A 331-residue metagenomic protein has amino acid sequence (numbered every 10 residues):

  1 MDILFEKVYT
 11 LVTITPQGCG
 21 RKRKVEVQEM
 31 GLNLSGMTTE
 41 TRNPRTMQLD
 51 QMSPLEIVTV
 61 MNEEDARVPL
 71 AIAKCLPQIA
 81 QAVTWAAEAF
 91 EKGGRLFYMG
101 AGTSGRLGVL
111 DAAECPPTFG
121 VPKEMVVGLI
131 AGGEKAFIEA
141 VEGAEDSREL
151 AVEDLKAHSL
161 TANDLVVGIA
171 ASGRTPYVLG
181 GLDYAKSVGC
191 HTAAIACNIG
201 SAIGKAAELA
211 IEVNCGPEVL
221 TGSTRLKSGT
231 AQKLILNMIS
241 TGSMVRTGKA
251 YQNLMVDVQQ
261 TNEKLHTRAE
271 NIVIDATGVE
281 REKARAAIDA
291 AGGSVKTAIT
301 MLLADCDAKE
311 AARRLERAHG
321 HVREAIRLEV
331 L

Functional and structural regions predicted by a protein language model:
I3, K7-T13, Q17, N33: Short, positively charged and aromatic/hydrophobic N-terminal segments
V27-A71, C75: Cofactor-/ligand-binding subdomain signature composed of acidic, glycine-rich, tryptophan-containing flexible loops
V60-V68, G128-E139, Y251, G292: Gly-rich Lys/Arg/Thr-decorated short loops/hinges at beta-loop-alpha junctions or inter-strand turns that position
K74-A89: A short, well-structured juxtamembrane/interface segment
G94: Glycine-centered, small-residue-biased loops immediately flanking beta-strands in adenine/cofactor-binding cores
F97-I235, T241-T247: Glycine-rich phosphate-binding loops that contact phosphosugars or nucleotide phosphates
S243-L331: Short, amphipathic alpha-helical interaction segments embedded in low-complexity terminal/linker regions of eukaryotic
